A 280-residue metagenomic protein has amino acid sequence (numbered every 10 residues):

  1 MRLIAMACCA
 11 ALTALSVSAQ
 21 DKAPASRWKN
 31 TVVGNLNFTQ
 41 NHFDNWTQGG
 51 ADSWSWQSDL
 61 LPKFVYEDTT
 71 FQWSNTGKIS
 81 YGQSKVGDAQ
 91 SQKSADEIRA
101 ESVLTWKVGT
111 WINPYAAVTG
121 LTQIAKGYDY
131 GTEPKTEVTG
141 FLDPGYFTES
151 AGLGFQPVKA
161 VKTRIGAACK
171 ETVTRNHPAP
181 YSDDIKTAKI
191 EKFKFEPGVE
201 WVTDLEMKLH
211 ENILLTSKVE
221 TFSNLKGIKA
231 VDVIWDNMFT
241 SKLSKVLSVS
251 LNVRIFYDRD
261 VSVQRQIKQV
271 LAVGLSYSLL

Functional and structural regions predicted by a protein language model:
V32-G34, N75, A116-V118, A151 (+3 more regions): Membrane-embedded beta-strand positions of outer-membrane beta-barrel proteins
L36-H42, D68-T70, I79-K85, G120-K126 (+4 more regions): Transmembrane beta-strands of outer-membrane beta-barrel pores
D44-G50, K85-Q90, E133-T139, K186-E191 (+2 more regions): Extracellular loop and loop/strand-boundary signature of outer-membrane beta-barrel proteins
A51, E67-T69, G87-S91, F195 (+2 more regions): Solvent-exposed loop/turn segments connecting transmembrane beta-strands in outer-membrane beta-barrel proteins
P62-Y66, W106, F155-P157, T203-M207 (+2 more regions): Residue-level signature of outer-membrane beta-barrel architecture
F71-W73, W111-P114, A160-T163, N212-L215 (+1 more regions): Repeated loop/turn-to-beta-strand initiation elements of outer-membrane beta-barrel proteins
S91-G198: Outer-membrane pore/translocation modules
I267-L280: Outer-membrane beta-barrel "beta-signal"
